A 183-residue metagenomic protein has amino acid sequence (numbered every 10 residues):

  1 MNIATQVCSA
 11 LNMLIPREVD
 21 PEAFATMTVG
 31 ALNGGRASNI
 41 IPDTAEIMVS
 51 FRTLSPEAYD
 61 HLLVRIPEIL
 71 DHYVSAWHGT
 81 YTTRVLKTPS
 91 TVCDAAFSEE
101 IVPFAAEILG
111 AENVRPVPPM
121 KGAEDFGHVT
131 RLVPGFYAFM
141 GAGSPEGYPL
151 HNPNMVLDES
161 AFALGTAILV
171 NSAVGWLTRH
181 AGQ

Functional and structural regions predicted by a protein language model:
N2-Q183: Metal-dependent amide/peptide-bond hydrolase catalytic core, centered on the "pita-bread" metallohydrolase fold
